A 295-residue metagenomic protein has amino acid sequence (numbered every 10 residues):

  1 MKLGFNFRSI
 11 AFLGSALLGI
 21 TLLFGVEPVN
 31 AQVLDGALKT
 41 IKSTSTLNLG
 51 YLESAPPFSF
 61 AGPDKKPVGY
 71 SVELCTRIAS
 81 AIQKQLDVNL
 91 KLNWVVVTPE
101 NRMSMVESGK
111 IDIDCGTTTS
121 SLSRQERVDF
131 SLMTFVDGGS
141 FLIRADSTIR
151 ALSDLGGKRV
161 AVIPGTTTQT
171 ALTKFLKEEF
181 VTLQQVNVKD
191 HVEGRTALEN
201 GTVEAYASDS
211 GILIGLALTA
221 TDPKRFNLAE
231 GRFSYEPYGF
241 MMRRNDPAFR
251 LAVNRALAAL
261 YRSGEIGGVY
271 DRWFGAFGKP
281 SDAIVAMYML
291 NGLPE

Functional and structural regions predicted by a protein language model:
Q32, G69, E73-A81, S153 (+3 more regions): Extended ligand-binding regions for polar small-molecule ligands
Q32, K42, T167-V186, K224-F226 (+1 more regions): Ligand-binding clefts/hinges and TM-proximal coupling segments of bilobed small-molecule sensing domains
Q32-D114: Extracytoplasmic small-molecule ligand-binding "clamshell" domains of the periplasmic binding protein/Venus flytrap
L34-G36, N89-S104, S147, Q185-T196 (+1 more regions): Short helix-initiation/N-cap motifs at beta->coil->alpha
N48-P57, P67-K84, T119, D137-H191 (+2 more regions): Bilobed "Venus flytrap"/periplasmic-binding protein-like clamshell domains and structurally analogous long
E53, F135-D146, S210, A217-A258 (+1 more regions): Periplasmic-binding protein-like
T76, S80, D87-D154, E295: Acidic, polar ligand-binding/catalytic clefts
N101, C115-R127, A171-E178, E199-S234: A ligand-binding cleft/hinge motif common to bilobed small-molecule-binding domains
